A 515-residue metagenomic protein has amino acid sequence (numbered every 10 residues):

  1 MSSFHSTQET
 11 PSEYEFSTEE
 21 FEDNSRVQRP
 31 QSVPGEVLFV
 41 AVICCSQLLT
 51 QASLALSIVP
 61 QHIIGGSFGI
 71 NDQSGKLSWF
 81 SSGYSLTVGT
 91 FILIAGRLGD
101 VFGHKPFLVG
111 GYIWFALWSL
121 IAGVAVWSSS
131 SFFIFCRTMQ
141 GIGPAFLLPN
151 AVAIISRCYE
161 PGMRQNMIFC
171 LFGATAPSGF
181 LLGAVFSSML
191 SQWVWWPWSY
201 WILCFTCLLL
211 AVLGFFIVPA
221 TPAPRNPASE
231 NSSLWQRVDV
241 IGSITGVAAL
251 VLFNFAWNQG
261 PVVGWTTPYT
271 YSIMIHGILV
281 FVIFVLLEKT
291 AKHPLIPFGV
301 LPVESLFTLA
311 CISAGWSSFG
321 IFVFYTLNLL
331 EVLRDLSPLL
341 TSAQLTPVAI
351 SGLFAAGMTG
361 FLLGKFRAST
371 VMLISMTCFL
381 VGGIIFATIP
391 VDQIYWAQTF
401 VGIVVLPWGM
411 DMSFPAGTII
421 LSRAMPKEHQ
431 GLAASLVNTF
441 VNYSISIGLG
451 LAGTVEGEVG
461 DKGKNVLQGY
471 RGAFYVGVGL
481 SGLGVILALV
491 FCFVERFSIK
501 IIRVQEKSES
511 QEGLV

Functional and structural regions predicted by a protein language model:
M1-A52, S57, G66: Cytosolic juxtamembrane N-terminal segment immediately preceding the first transmembrane helix of multi-pass
E36, V42-C45, P268-T270, H293-S498: 12-transmembrane solute porter fold
L38-S74, L147-L148, V152, F322-L327: Extracytoplasmic
P60-T90, S130-F135, L339: Extracellular/periplasmic helix-loop-helix junction of adjacent transmembrane segments in MFS-like secondary
I64-G65, L98-G99, F186-V194, W257-G260 (+3 more regions): Interfacial helix-cap and linker-helix signal at transmembrane-aqueous boundaries of multi-pass secondary transporters
S82-R97, P144, L148-V152, T346-T359: Central cavity-lining transmembrane alpha-helices of secondary-active solute carriers, predominantly the Major
I92-I94, L98-I241: Helix-loop-helix hairpins in multi-pass membrane proteins, especially solute transporters
W193-A310: Hydrophobic transmembrane-helix bundles of small-molecule transporters
